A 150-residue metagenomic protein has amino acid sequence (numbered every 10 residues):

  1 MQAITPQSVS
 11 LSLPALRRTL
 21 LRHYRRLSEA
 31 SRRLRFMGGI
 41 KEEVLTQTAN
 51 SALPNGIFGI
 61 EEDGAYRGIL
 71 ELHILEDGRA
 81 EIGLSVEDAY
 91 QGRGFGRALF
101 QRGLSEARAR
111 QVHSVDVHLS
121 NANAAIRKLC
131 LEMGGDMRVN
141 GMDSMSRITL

Functional and structural regions predicted by a protein language model:
M1-R18, R22: Conserved N-terminal entry element of GNAT/NAT acetyltransferase domains
M1-T5, L131-L150: Acyl-donor-binding surface of acyltransferase catalytic domains
P14, R22-E81: Acetyl-CoA-dependent GNAT
H73-L84, Q91, V139-S144: A conserved beta-turn-beta hairpin within the catalytic core of GNAT-like acetyltransferases that forms part
I82-L84, V115-L119: Conserved hydrophobic beta-strand within the GNAT/NAT acetyltransferase core sheet that lines the active-site cleft
V86, G92-A109, K128-E132: Conserved acetyl-CoA-binding loop-helix of GNAT-fold acetyltransferases
R97, H113, S120-G141: Conserved active-site alpha-helix within GNAT-family acetyltransferase domains
